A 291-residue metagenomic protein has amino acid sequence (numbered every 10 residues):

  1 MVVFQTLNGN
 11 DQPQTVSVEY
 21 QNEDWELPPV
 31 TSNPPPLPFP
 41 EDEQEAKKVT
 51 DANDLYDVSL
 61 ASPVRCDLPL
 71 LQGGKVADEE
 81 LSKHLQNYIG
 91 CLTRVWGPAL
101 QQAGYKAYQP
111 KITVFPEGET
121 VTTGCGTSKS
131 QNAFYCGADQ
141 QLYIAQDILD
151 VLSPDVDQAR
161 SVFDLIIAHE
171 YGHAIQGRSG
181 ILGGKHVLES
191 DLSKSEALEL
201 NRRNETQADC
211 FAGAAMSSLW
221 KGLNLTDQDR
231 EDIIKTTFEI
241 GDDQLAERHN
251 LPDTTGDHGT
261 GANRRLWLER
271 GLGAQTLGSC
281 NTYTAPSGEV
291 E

Functional and structural regions predicted by a protein language model:
M1-L60: N-terminal low-structure segments adjacent to metalloprotease catalytic domains across cellular compartments
G73-L81, L85-C91, Q101-G124, D232: Acidic helix-start/capping segments at beta-turn-to-alpha-helix junctions
W96, S161-I181, A208-D209, G213: Active-site recognition of the HExxH zinc-binding catalytic motif
E117-A145: Catalytic zinc-binding patch centered on the HExxH motif and its immediate surroundings that defines zinc-dependent
I148-I166, E196-L200: Short pre-active-site segment immediately N-terminal to the catalytic Zn-binding motif
S179-R202: Post-HEXXH active-site segment of zinc metalloproteases
K194-W220: Post-HExxH zinc-binding segment in Zn-dependent metallohydrolases
Q244-E291: Pan-zinc metallopeptidase signature
